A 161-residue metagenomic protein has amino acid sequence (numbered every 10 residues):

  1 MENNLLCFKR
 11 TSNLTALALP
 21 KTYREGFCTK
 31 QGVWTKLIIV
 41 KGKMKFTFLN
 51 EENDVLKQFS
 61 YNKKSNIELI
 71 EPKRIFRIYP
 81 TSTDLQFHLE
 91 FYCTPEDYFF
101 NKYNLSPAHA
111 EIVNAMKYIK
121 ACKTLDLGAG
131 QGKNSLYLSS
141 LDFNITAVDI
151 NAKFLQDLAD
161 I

Functional and structural regions predicted by a protein language model:
N13-Q31: Conserved short histidine dyad/triad with adjacent acidic residue
E52-P72: Short acidic-glycine-tyrosine-enriched beta hairpin
N104-K120: Conserved alpha-helix/loop element of class I SAM-dependent methyltransferases that forms part of the SAM/SAH-binding
C122-G130: Conserved class I S-adenosyl-L-methionine
N144-D149: Conserved SAM-binding motif I beta-strand of class I
N151-K153: Conserved SAM/SAH-binding beta-strand->alpha-helix loop
L158-A159: Conserved SAM-binding loop
